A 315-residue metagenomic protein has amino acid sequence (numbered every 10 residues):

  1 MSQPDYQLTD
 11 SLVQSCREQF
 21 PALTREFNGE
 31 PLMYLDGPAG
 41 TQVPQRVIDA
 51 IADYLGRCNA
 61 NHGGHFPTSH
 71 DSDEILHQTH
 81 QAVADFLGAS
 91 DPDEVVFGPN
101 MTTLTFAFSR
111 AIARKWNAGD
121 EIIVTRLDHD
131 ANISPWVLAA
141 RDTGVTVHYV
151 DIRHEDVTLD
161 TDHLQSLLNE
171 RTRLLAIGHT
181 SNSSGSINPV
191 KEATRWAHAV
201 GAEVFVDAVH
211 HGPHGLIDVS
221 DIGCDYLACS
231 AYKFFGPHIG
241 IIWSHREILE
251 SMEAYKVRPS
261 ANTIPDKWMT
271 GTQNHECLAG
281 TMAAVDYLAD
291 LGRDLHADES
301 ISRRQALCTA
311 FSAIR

Functional and structural regions predicted by a protein language model:
M1-R315: Pyridoxal 5′-phosphate
